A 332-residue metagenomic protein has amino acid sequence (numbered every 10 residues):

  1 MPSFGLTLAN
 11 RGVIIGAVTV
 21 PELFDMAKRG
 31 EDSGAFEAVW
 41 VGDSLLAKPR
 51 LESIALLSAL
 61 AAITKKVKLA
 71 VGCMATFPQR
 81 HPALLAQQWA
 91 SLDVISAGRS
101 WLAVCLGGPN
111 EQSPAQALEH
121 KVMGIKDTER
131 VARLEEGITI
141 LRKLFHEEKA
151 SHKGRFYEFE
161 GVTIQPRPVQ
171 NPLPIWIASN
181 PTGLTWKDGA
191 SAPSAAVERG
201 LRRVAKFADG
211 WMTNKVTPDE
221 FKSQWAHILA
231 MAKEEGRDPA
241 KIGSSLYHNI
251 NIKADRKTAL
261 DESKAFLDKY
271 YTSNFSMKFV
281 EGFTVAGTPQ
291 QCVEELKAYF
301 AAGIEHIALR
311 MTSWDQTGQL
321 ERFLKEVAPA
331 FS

Functional and structural regions predicted by a protein language model:
M1-T64, K68, T128, N171-L173 (+1 more regions): N-terminal beta1-alpha1-beta2 module of alpha/beta enzyme domains
P2-V18, P78-S151, D219-A226, W314: Flexible, glycine-rich active-site loops centered on histidine and acidic residues that chelate a metal or position
F4-L8, E37-V41, L69-G72, S100-V104 (+4 more regions): Hydrophobic faces of well-ordered beta-strands that scaffold small-molecule active sites in alpha/beta enzyme cores
A17-G30, L85-Q88, L184-R203, T288-A298: Short, acidic/polar
K28-D32, L57-K66, W89-S100, R203-K206 (+2 more regions): Acidic (Asp/Glu)-rich catalytic clusters
A38-I63, A75-T76, K215-F221, R310-R322: Glycine-rich, proline-tolerant flexible connector loops at the mouths of alpha/beta enzymes
L51-V71, R133-G137, F323-S332: Alpha-helix-loop-beta-strand connector modules within alpha/beta enzyme cores
L60, L92, L141, I175 (+7 more regions): Conserved, mostly hydrophobic/aromatic
